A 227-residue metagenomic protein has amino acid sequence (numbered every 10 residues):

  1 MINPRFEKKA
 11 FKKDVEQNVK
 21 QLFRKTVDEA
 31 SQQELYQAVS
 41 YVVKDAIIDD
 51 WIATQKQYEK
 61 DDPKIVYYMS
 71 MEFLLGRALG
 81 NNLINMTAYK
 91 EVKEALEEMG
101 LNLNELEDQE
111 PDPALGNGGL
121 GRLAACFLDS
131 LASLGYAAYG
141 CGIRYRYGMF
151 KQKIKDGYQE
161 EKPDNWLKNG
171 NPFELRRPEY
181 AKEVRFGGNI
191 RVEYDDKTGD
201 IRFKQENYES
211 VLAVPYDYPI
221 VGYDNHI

Functional and structural regions predicted by a protein language model:
M1-I227: A conserved ligand/cofactor-binding region detector
